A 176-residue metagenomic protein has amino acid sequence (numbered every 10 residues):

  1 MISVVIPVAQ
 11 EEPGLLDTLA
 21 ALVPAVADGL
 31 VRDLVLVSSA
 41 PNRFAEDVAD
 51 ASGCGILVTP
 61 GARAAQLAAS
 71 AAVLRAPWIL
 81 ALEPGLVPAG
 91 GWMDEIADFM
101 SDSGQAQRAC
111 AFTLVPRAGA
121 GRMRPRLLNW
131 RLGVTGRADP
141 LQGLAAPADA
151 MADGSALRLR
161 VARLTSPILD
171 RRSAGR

Functional and structural regions predicted by a protein language model:
M1-S3, D33: Cell-envelope/extracellular polymer assembly enzymes that use nucleotide-activated donors
Q10-V26: Short, well-formed alpha-helical segments that are part of the catalytic scaffolds of diverse glycosyltransferases
L34-E46: A conserved acidic beta->alpha catalytic loop
D50-G53: Short, structured coil segments at secondary-structure junctions
T59-L74: Glycine-rich, basic loop-to-helix element that forms the pyrophosphate-binding segment of sugar-nucleotide handling
A68, L82-F99: Acidic donor-binding/catalytic loop of UDP-sugar-dependent glycosyltransferases, especially processive GT2
I79: Short aromatic/hydrophobic "clamp" motif used to bind/position activated sugar donors
E95-R176: Catalytic-site signature of metal-activated, phosphate-bearing donor transferases, centered on the GT-A/GT-A-like
